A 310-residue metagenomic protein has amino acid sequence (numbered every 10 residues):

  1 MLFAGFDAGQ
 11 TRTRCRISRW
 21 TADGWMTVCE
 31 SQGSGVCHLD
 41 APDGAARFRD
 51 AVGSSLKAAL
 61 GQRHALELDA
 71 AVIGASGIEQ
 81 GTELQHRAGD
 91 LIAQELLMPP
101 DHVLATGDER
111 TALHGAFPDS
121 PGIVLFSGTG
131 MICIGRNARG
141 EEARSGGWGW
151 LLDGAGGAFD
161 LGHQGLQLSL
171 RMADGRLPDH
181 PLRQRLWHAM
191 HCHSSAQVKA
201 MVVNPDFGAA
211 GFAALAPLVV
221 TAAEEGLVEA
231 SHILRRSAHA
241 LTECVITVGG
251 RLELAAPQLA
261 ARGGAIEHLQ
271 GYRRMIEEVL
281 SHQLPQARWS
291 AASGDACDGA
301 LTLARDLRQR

Functional and structural regions predicted by a protein language model:
M1-H64, G115-P121, L168-R310: ATP-binding/phosphotransfer module of carbohydrate and carboxylate kinases, centering on a glycine-rich
F3-D7, L68-V72, G122-F126, C133: Short glycine-aspartate micro-motif
C37-D40, L56-E95, H102-A105, H114-F117: Short beta-strand-loop/turn "lid" adjacent to the catalytic site in phosphate-handling enzymes
C37-L39, G77, G147-A155, Q286-A291: A short glycine/serine-rich beta->alpha loop
V72-I78, S127-T129, L259-E267: Glycine-rich beta-strand-to-loop/alpha-helix junction loops that act as flexible
A93-M98, E141-G149, V279-R288: Glycine/charged-rich beta-loop-alpha catalytic/anionic-binding loops adjacent to active sites
P100-V124, E141: Conserved phosphate-binding catalytic cores of ATP/NTP-utilizing and phosphoryl-transfer enzymes
S120-M172, R176: Glycine-rich phosphate-binding loop of actin/hexokinase-like ATP-binding domains
